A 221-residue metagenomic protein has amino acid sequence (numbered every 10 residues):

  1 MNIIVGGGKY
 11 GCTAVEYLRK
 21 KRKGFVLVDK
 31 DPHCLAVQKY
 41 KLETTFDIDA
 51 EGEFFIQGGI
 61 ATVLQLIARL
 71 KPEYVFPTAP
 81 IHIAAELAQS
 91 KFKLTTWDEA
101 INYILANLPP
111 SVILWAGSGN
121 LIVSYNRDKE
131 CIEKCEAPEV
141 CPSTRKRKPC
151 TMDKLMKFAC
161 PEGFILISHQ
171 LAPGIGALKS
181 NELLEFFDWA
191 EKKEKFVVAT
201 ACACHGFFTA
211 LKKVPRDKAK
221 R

Functional and structural regions predicted by a protein language model:
M1-R19: Glycine-rich adenosine-cofactor-binding loop
G7-C12, T78-A85, S118-G119, D128-C131 (+1 more regions): Gly/Ser/Thr-rich loops at beta-strand to alpha-helix junctions that form or flank small-molecule/cofactor-binding
Y10-V15, C34-A36, F207-F208: Short N-terminal binding/cap micro-motifs at the start of the first secondary-structure element
K20-G24: Conserved S-adenosyl-L-methionine
V26-P32: Conserved acidic E/D residue at the C-terminus of a beta-strand in Rossmann-like folds
L35, Y40-V112: Phosphate-bearing ligand-interacting subdomains that bind or position ATP/ADP/UDP/GDP/NAD(P) or nucleotide-linked
L114-D188: A conserved mid-domain beta-alpha-beta active-site/ligand-binding segment of alpha/beta enzyme cores
E182-R221: Extended, charged low-complexity segments that frequently continue into or abut oligomerization scaffolds
